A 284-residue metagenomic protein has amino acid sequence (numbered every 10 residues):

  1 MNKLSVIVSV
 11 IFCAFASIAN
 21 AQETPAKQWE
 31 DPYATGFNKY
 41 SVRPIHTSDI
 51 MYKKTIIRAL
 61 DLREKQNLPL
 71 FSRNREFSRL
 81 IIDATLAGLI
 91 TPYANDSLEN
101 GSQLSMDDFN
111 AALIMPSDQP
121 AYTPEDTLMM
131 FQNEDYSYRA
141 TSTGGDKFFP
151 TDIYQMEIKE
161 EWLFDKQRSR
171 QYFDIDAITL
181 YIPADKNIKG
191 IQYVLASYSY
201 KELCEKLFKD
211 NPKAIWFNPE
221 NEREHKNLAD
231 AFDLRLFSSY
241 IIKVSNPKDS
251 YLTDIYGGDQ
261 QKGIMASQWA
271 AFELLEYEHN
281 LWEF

Functional and structural regions predicted by a protein language model:
M1-Q28: Bacterial Sec-dependent N-terminal signal peptides
V6-V10, V42, V194, V244: Extended aliphatic helical segments
F15-I18, G88, D174-A177: Glycine-centered flexibility motif
Q22-K166, Y200-F284: A domain-level signal for the mature, folded cores of soluble proteins
Y154-M156, E160, D174-L180, A196: Residue-level detector of short, conserved catalytic/binding motifs and their immediate flanks
R170, I175-Q192: Extended serine/threonine-enriched, polar tracts that run as long, contiguous segments within proteins
N187-L203: Short linear, low-complexity motifs centered on an aromatic residue
